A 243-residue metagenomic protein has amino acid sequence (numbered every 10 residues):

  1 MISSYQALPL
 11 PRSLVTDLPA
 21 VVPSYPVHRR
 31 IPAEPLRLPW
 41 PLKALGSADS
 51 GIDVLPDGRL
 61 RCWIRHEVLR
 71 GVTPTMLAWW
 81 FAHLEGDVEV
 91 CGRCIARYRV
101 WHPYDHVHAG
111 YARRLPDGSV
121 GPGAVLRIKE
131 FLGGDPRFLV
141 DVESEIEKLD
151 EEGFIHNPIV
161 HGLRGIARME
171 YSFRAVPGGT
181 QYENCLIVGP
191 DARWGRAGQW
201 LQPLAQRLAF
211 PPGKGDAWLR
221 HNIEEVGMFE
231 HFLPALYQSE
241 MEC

Functional and structural regions predicted by a protein language model:
M1-G58, V176-C243: Terminal "cap-and-tail" regions of soluble proteins that handle hydrophobic small molecules
P9-S13, A20-P116: Hydrophobic ligand-binding cavity/cleft-lining segments
R61, G165-A167: Residues that act as N-cap/strand-start positions at coil-to-secondary-structure junctions
R65-V68, V142-I146, R168-A175, C185-I187: Hydrophobic/aromatic beta-strand elements that line small-molecule binding cavities or substrate pockets in beta-rich
V72, K148-E152, A175-G179: Short, solvent-exposed coil/turn segments at beta-strand boundaries
R97-R164: Glycine-rich portal/gate segments that line the openings of hydrophobic small-molecule binding cavities
R127-K129, R174, E183: Residues in well-ordered beta-strands of folded domains
